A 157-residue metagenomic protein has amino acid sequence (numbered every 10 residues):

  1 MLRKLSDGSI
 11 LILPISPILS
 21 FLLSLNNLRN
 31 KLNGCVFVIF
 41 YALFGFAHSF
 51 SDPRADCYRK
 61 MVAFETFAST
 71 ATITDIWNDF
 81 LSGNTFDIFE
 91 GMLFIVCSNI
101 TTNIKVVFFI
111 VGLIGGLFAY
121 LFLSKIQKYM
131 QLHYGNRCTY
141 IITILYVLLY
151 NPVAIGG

Functional and structural regions predicted by a protein language model:
L2-G157: Terminal, non-globular segments
